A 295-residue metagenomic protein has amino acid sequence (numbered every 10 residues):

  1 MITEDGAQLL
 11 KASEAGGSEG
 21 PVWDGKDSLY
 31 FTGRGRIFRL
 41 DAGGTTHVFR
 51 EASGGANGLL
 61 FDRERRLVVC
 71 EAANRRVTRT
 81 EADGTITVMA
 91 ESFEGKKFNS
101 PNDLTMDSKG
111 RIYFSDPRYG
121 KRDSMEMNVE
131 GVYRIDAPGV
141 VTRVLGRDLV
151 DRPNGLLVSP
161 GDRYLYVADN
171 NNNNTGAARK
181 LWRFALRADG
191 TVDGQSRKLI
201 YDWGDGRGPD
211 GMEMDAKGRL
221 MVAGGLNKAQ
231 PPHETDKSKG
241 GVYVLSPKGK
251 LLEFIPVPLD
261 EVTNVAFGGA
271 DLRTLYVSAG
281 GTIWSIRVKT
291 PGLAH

Functional and structural regions predicted by a protein language model:
M1-H295: Sequence-structural signature of mature extracellular/luminal beta-sheet repeat domains, prominently beta-propellers
